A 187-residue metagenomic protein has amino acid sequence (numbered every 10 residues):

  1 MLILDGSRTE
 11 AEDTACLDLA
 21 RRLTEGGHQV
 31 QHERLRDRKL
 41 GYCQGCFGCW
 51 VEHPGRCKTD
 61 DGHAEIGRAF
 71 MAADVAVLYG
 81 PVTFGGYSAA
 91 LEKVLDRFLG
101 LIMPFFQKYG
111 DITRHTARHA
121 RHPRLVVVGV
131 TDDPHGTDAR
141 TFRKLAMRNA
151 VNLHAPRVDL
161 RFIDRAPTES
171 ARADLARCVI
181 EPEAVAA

Functional and structural regions predicted by a protein language model:
M1-G80, F84-M103, E169-A187: N-terminal beta1-alpha1-beta2 submodule of the flavodoxin-like/Rossmannoid cofactor-binding fold
R36, V130, I163: Short loop/turn motifs enriched for small/polar and acidic residues
A90, L101-I102, G110-I112, R161: Short, intrinsically disordered/low-complexity patches at protein termini and at juxtamembrane boundaries
M103-N152, P156: Short, glycine-/small-residue-rich phosphate/pyrophosphate-handling segment
P134-A187: Glycine-rich phosphate/pyrophosphate-binding loop and the adjoining helix
